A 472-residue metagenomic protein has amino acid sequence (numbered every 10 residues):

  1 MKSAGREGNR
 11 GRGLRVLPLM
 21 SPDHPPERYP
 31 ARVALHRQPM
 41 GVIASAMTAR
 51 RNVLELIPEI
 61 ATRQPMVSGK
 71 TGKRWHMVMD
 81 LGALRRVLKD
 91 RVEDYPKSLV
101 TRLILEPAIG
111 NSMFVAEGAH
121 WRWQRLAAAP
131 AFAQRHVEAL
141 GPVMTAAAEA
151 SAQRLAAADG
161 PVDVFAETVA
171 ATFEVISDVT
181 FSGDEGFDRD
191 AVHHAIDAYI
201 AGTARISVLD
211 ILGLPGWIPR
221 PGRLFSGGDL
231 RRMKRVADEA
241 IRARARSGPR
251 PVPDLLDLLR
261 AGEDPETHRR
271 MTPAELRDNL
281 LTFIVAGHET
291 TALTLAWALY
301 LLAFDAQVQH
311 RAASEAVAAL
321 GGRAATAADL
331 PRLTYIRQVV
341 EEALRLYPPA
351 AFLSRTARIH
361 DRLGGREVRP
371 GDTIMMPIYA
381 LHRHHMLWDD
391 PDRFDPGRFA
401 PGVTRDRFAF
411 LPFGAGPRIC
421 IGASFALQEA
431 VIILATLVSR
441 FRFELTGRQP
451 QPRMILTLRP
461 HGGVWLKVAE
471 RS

Functional and structural regions predicted by a protein language model:
M1-W75, G82, V100-E106, A195 (+2 more regions): N-terminal targeting/anchor module and adjacent flexible "hinge" preceding the catalytic domain
G5, R10-P30, A148, H194-D197 (+3 more regions): Cytochrome P450 proximal C-terminal region
G5-V33, P96-R102, H120, H136-L293 (+2 more regions): Cytochrome P450 heme-thiolate monooxygenase catalytic core
L35-R37, G141, T145, H193-A198 (+9 more regions): Cytochrome P450 I-helix active-site segment
G82-V92: Short active-site loop/helix that positions an aromatic residue
T290-Q309, A313-E315, S424-R440: Cytochrome P450 catalytic-core helices
M376-V403, T446: Conserved cytochrome P450 K-helix/beta-meander segment immediately N-terminal to the heme-binding cysteine loop
